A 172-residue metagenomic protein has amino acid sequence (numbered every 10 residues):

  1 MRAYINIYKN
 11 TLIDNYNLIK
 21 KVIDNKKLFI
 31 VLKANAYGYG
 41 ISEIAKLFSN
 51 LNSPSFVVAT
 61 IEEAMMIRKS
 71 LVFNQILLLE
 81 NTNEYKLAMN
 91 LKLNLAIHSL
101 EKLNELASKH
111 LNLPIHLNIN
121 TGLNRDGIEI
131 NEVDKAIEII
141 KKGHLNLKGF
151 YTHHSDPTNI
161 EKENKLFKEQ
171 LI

Functional and structural regions predicted by a protein language model:
A3-I7, T11, K26-I172: Active-site-proximal beta-alpha core segment in soluble small-molecule metabolic enzymes
Y16-K26: Glycine-rich phosphate/diphosphate-binding loops that line cofactor/substrate pockets in enzymes
